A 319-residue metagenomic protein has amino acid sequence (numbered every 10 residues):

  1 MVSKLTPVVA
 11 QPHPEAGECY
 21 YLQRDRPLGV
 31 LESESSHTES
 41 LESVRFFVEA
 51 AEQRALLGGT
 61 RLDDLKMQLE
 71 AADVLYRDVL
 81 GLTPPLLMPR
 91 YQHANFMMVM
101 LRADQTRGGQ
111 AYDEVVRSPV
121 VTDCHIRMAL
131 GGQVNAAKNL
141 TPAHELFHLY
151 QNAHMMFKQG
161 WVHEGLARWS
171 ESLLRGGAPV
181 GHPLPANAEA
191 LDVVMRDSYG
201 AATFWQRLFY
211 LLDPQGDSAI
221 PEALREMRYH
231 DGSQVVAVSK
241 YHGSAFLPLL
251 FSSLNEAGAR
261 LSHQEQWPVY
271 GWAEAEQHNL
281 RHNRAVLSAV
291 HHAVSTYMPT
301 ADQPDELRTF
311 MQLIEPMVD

Functional and structural regions predicted by a protein language model:
M1-S36, S288-D319: N-terminal low-structure segments adjacent to metalloprotease catalytic domains across cellular compartments
S35-Q159, A167-S170, G177: Juxtacatalytic substrate-recognition/specificity segment
E70, V74, D78, Q206-Y210 (+1 more regions): Surface-exposed alpha-helical segments enriched in charged/polar residues
Q92-V99, E189-V194, L224-D231: Amphipathic alpha-helical surface "interface" segments used for docking/oligomerization or membrane association within
H93, H163-E164, P183-L184, P221-R225: Flexible domain-boundary/linker segments
A136-L140, G160-W161, M195-Y199, L280 (+1 more regions): Alpha-solenoid helical-repeat scaffolds
H154-D213: Post-HExxH zinc-binding segment in Zn-dependent metallohydrolases
F209-D319: Pan-zinc metallopeptidase signature
